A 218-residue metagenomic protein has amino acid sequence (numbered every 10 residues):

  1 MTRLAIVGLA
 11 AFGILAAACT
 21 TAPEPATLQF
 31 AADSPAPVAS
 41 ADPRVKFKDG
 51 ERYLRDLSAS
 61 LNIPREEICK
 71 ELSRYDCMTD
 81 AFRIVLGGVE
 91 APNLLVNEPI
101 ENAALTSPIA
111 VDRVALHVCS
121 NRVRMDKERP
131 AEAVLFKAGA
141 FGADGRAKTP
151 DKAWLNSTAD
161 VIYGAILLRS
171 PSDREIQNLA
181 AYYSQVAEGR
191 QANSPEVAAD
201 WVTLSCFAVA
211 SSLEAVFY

Functional and structural regions predicted by a protein language model:
M1-G8: Bacterial N-terminal signal peptides that target proteins for export
G8, L15-Y218: Composition-driven recognition of low-complexity segments enriched in small/aliphatic/hydroxylated residues
